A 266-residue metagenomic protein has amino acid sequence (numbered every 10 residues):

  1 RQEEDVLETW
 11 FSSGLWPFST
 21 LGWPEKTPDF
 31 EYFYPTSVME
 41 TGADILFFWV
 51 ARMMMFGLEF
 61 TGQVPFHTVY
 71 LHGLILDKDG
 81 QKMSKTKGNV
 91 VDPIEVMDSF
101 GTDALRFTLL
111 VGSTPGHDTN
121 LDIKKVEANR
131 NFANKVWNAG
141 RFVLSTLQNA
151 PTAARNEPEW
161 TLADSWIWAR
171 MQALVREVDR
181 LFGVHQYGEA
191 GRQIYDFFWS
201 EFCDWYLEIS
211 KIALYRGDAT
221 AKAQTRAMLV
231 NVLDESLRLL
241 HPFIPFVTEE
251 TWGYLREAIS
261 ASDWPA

Functional and structural regions predicted by a protein language model:
R1-Q148, I167-S210, L214-R216, M228-L240: Structured secondary-structure scaffolds
H67-L71, G253, A266: Beta-strand segments within the central parallel beta-sheet cores of soluble alpha/beta enzyme folds
I94-M97, E157-I167, A221: A ubiquitous short alpha-helical element
E127, R256-A266: C-terminal low-complexity, glycine/proline- and small-hydrophobic-enriched intrinsically disordered tails that act as
A153-W160, F202: Short amphipathic helix-turn modules centered on a small-residue break
